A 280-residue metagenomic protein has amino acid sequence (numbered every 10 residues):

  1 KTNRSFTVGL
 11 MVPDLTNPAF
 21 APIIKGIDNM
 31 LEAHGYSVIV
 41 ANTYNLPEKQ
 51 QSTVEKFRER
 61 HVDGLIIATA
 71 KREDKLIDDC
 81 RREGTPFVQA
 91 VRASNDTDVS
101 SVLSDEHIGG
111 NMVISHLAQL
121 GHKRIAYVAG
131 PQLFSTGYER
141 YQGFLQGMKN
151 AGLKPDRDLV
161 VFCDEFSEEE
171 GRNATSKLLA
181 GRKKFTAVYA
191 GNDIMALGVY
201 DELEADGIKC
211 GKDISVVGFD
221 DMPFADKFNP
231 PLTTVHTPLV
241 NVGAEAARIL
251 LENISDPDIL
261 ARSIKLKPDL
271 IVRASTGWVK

Functional and structural regions predicted by a protein language model:
K1-K25, A33-Y36, Y44-L46, K56-E59: N-terminal helix-turn-helix/winged-helix DNA-binding helices and compositionally similar short basic alpha-helical
L10, V62-T69, A126-A129, V161 (+2 more regions): Periplasmic-binding protein-like
V12-P22, V40-K49, R92, V102-M112 (+6 more regions): Hinge/beta->alpha junction and helix N-cap segments in small-molecule ligand-binding domains
E48-H61, E169-K184: Short, well-structured alpha-helical segments in soluble
Q51-I108, E139: Short beta-strand-centered segments that line the small-molecule binding cleft or hinge of alpha/beta clamshell
K123-R124, P155-L159, K209-V216: Short acidic capping loops at alpha-helix termini that bridge into adjacent secondary structure
S176-K280: Flexible loop/turn connectors
